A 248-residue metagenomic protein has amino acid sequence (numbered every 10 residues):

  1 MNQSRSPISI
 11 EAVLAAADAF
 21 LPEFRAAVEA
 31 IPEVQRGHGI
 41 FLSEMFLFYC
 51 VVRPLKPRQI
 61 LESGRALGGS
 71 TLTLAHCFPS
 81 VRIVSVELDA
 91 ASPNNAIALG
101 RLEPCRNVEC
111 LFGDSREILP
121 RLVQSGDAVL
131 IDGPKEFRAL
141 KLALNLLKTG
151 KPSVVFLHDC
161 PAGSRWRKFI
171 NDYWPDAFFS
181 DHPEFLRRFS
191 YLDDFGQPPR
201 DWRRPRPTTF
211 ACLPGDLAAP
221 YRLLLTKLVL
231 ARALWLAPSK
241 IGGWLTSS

Functional and structural regions predicted by a protein language model:
M1-L14: N-terminal auxiliary segments of SAM/dcSAM-dependent transferases
N2, V34-Q35, R82, E109: A generic, residue-level signal for flexible/boundary positions that often mark functional hotspots
A15, A19, R36, E184-L186 (+1 more regions): Alpha-helical structural elements
D18-L55: Class I SAM-dependent methyltransferase Rossmann-like catalytic core, especially the SAM/SAH-binding loop
M45-S248: S-adenosylmethionine/decaboxylated-SAM
